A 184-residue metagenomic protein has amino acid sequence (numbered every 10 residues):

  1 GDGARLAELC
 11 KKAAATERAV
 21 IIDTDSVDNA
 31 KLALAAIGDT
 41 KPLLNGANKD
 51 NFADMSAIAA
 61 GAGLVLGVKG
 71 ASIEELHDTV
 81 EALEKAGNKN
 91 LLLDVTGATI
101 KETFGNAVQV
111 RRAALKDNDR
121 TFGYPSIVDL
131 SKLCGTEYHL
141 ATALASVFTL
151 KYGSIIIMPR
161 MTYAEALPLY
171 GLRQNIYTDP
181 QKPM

Functional and structural regions predicted by a protein language model:
G1-D78: Active-site beta->alpha loop and helix N-cap motifs at the rims of alpha/beta catalytic domains
D50-M184: Catalytic alpha/beta core domains of metabolic enzymes, predominantly
